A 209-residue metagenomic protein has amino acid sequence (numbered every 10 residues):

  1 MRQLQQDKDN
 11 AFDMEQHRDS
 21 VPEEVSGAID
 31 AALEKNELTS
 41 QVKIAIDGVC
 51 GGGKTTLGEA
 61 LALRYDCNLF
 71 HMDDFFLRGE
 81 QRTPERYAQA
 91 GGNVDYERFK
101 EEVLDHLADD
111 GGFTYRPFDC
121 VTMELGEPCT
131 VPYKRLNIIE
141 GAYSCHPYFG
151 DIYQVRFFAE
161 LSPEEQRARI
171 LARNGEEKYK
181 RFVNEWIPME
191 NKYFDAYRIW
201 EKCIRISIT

Functional and structural regions predicted by a protein language model:
M1-E23: Charged, amphipathic alpha-helical linker segments immediately N-terminal to NTP-binding catalytic cores
V49: P-loop (Walker A) phosphate-binding loop of NTP-binding proteins
K54: Conserved lysine of the Walker
L57: Hydrophobic positions on the alpha1 helix immediately C-terminal to the Walker A/P-loop
Y65-E80: Short beta-strand-centered segment that lines the nucleotide-binding/catalytic pocket of NTP-utilizing
Q81-G126, L136: Conserved nucleotide-sensing/catalytic segment adjacent to the nucleotide-binding pocket in NTP-handling enzymes
E124-R173: ATP-dependent NMP and nucleoside kinases share a basic, alpha-helical "lid"
H146, G175-T209: Small-molecule kinase domains that catalyze NTP-dependent phosphoryl transfer to phosphate-bearing small molecules
